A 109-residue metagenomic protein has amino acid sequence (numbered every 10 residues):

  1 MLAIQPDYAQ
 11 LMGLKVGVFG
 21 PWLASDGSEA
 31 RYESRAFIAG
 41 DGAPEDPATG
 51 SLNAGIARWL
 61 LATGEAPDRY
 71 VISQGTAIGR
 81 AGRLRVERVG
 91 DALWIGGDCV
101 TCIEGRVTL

Functional and structural regions predicted by a protein language model:
M1-L109: Active-site proximal loop and beta-alpha junction motif in alpha/beta enzyme cores
